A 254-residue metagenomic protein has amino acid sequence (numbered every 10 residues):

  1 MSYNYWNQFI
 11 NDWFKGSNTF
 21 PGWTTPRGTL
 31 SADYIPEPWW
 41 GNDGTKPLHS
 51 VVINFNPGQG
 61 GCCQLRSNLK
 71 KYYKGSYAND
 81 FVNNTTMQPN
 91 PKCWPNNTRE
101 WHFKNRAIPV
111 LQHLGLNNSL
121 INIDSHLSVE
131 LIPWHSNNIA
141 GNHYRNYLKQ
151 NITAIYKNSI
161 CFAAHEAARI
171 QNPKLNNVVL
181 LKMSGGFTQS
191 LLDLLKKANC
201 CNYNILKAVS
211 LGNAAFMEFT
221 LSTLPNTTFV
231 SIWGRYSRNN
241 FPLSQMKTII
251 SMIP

Functional and structural regions predicted by a protein language model:
M1-R99, A214-P225, P254: Active-site and ligand/interface coordination hotspots across diverse enzymes and nucleic-acid-associated assemblies
M1-T24, Y147-A164, F187-P254: C-terminal capping/extension of enzyme domains
P26-N42, N105-L116, N151-R169: A Trp-anchored, charged/polar loop motif used as the substrate-binding/catalytic surface of acyl/ester-handling
S50-N54, S119-E130, V178-S184: A structural signal for short, well-ordered beta-strand segments and their strand-loop junctions that often border
N56-G60, I132-S136, G185-S190, G234-N239: Short, solvent-exposed loop/turn segments at secondary-structure junctions
K70-P133, N138-I139: Low-complexity, serine/threonine/proline-enriched polar segments
S125-F162: Active-site-proximal segments of catalytic enzyme domains that coordinate small-molecule cofactors or metal ions
I160-G185: Proline-aspartate-enriched helix->loop->beta-strand connector
